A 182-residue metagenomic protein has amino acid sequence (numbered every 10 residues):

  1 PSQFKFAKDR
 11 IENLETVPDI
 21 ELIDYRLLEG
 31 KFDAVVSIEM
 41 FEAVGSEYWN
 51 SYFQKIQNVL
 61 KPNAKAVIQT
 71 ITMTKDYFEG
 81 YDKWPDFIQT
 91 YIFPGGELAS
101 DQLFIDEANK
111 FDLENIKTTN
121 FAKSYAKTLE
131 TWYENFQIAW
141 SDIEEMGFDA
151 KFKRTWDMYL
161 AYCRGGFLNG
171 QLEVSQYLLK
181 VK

Functional and structural regions predicted by a protein language model:
S2: Conserved Rossmann-like nucleotide-cofactor binding loop
A7-K8: Conserved SAM-binding loop
T16-I20, A66: Hydrophobic/aromatic anchor residues within beta-strands of the central parallel beta-sheet of Rossmann-like
I23-V36: A short acidic, Gly/Pro-enriched loop at the edge of an enzyme's catalytic core that lines a small-molecule cofactor
A34-Y48: A short SAM/SAH-binding and catalytic strip from SAM-dependent methyltransferases
N50-K65: A short glycine-rich, Lys/Arg-flanked "PGG" loop and its adjoining helix->strand segment in the class I
Q69: Alpha/beta-hydrolase-fold catalytic nucleophile elbow
T72-K182: Substrate-binding/catalytic lobe of Class I Rossmann-like enzymes that use SAM or dcSAM, i.e., the mid-to-C-terminal
